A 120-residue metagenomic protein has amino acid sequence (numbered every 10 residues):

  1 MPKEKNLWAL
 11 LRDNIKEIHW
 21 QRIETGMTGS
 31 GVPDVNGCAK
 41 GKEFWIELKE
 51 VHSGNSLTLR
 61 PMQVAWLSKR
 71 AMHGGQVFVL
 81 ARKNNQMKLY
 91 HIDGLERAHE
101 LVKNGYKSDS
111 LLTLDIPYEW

Functional and structural regions predicted by a protein language model:
M1-G26: Acidic-basic catalytic patches of nuclease active cores, encompassing PD-(D/E)XK and other metal-cofactor nuclease
L7, L95-W120: Helix-rich interaction surfaces within compact, conserved domain-sized segments that mediate assembly or partner
I15-K16, R22-E24, F78, M87-L89 (+2 more regions): Ferredoxin-like alpha/beta domains used as RNA- or RNAP-binding modules
G31: Beta-rich catalytic cores
V35-G37, E43-S53: Conserved catalytic cores of phosphodiester-cleaving nucleases, focusing on short active-site segments
H52-M62: Active-site-adjacent loop/helix micro-motif of nuclease/hydrolase catalytic cores
A71-R97: Nucleic-acid nuclease catalytic cores
